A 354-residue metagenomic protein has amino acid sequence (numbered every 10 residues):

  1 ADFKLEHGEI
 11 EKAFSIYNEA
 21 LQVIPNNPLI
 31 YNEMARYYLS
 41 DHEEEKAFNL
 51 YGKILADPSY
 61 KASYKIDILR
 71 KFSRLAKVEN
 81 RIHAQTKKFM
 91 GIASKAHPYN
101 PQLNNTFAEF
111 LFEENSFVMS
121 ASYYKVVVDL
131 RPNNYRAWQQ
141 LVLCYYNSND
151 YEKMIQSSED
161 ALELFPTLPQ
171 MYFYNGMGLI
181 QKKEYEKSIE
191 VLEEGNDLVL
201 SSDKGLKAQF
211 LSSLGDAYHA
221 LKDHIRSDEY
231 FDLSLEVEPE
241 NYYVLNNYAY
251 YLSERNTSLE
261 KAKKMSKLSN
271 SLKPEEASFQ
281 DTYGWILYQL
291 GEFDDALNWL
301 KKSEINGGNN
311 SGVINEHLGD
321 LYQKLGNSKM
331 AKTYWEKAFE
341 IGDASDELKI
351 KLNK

Functional and structural regions predicted by a protein language model:
A1-G326, E336-K354: Alpha-solenoid helical repeat scaffolds
K329: Residues that scaffold, gate, or flank divalent-cation-dependent active/transport sites
K332: C-terminal interaction modules of eukaryotic adaptor/scaffold proteins
